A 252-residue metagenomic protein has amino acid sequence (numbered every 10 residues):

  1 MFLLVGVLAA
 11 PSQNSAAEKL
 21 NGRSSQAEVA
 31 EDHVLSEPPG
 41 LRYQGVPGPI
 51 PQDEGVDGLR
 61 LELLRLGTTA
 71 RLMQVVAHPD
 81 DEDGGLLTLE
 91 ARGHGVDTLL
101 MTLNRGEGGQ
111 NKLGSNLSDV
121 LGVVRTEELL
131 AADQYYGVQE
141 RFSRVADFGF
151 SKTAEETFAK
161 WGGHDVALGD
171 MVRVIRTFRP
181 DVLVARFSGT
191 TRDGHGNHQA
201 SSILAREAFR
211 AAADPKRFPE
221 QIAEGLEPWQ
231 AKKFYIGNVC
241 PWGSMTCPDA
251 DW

Functional and structural regions predicted by a protein language model:
M1-A10: Bacterial N-terminal signal peptides
G6, E18, G22, E28-L41 (+1 more regions): The feature marks non-catalytic terminal segments
A10-Q13, I203, W229: Short, solvent-exposed loop/turn segments at the edges of secondary structure
N14-A16, L66: Intrinsically disordered, low-complexity Ser/Thr- and Pro-rich stretches
N21-G22, E28-T177, Q199-R210, D214: Active-site rim/loop-helix segments in enzyme catalytic domains that contact anionic ligands
E82, E107-Q110, F187-H195, P241-M245: Active-site environment of divalent metal-dependent phosphoester hydrolases
F142, V184-A185, K233-N238: A structural signal for short, well-ordered beta-strand segments and their strand-loop junctions that often border
M171-D193: Proline-aspartate-enriched helix->loop->beta-strand connector
